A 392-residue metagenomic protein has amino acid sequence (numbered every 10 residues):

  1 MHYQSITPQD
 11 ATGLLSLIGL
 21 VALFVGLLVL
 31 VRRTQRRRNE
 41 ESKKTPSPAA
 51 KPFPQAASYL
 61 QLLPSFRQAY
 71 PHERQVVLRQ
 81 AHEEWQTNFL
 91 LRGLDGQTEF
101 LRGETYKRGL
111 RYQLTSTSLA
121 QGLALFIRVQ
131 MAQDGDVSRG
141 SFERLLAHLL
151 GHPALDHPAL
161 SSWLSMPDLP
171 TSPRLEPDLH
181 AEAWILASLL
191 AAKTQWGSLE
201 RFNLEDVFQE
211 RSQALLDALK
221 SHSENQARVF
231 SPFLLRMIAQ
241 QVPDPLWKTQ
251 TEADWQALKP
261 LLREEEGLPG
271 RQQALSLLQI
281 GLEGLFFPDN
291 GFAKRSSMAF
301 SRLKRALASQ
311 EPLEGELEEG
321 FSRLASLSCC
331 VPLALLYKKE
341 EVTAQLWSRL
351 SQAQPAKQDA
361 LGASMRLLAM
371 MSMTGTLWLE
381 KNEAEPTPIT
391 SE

Functional and structural regions predicted by a protein language model:
M1-A11: Short, strongly hydrophobic alpha-helical membrane anchors
F24-R32: Alpha-helical transmembrane segments
E41-L119, Q130, D134-S172, A214 (+7 more regions): Low-complexity, Ser/Thr/Pro/Gly-enriched N-terminal "stalk/linker" regions
A56-P71, G122-V137, W184-R201, F230-P243 (+3 more regions): Well-ordered alpha-helical scaffold segments within catalytic/enzyme domains
L114-A124, S172-G197, G270, A363: Aromatic-rich carbohydrate-recognition surfaces in CAZymes
S165, D178-A191, G197-A227: Extracytoplasmic mature domains of secreted/periplasmic and thylakoid-lumen proteins
K248-E341: Long, repeat-rich segments with strong aromatic
F321-T390: C-terminal functional modules
